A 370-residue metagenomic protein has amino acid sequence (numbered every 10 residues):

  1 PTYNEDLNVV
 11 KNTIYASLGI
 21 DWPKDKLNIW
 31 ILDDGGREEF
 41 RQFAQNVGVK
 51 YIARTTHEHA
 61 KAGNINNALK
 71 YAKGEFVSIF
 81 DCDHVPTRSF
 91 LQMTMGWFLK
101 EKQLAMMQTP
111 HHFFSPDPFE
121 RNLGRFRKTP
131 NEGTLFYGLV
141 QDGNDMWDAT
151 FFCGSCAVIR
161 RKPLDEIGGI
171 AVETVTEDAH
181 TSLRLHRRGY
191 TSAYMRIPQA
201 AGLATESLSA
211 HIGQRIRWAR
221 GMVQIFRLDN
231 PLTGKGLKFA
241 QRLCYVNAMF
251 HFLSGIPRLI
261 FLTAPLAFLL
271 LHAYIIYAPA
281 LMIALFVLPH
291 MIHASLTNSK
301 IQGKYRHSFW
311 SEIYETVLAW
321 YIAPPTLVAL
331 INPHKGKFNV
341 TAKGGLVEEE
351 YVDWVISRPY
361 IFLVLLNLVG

Functional and structural regions predicted by a protein language model:
P1-E5, I20, W97: A conserved hydrophobic helix/loop-capping motif in glycosyltransferases and polysaccharide synthases
P1-Y15: Membrane-proximal cytosolic interface modules of multi-pass membrane proteins
I14-K26: Short, acidic, metal-binding catalytic loop of nucleotide-sugar glycosyltransferases
D33-F40, T56-H57: A conserved acidic beta->alpha catalytic loop
I52-F76, R88-V175, H186-R187, A204 (+1 more regions): Long helical/loop segments within the catalytic core of UDP-sugar-dependent glycosyltransferases, especially the large
E173, S182-A200, L288: Catalytic donor-sugar/metal-binding loop of nucleotide-sugar-dependent glycosyltransferases
H251-G336, V352-G370: Membrane-embedded multi-pass helical conduit in multi-pass membrane proteins, especially envelope-biosynthetic
